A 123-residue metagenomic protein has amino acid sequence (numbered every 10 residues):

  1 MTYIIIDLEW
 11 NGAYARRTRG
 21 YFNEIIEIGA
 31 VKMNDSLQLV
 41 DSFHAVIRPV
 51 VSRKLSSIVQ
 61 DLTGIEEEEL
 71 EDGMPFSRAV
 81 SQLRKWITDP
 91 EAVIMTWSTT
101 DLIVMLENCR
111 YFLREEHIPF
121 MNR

Functional and structural regions predicted by a protein language model:
T2-I4, L8-I103, E107-R110: Conserved non-catalytic scaffold segment of RNase H-like nuclease domains
L113: Replace "Mg2+/Mn2+-dependent" with "divalent metal-dependent
H117-R123: Conserved beta-strand -> loop -> alpha-helix junction used to position metal-binding or nucleic-acid-contacting
